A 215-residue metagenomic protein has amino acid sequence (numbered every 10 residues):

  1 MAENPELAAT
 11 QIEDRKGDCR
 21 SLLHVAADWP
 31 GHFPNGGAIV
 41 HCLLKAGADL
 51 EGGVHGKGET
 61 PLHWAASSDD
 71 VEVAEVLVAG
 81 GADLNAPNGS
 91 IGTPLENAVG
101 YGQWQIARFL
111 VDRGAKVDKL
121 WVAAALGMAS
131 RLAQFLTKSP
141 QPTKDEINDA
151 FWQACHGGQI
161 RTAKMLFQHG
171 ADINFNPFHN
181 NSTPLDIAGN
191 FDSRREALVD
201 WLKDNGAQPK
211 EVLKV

Functional and structural regions predicted by a protein language model:
M1-L22, L126-E146, A150, T162: N-terminal segments that cap or nucleate solenoid repeat domains
M1-L7, I39-D49, E75-D83, F109-A115 (+3 more regions): Ankyrin repeat domain, specifically the short helix-to-loop turn at the C-terminus of the second helix of each repeat
A9-D14, L50-V54, L84-P87, K119 (+3 more regions): Ankyrin repeat boundary signal
R15, C19, K57-G58, I91 (+2 more regions): Start-of-repeat signature of ankyrin repeats
V25-G36, W64-D70, N97-Q103, V122-M128 (+2 more regions): Ankyrin repeat A-helix N-terminal signature
H41, A48-N97: A generic tandem-repeat structural signature
G92-D112, S182-V215: Leucine-rich solenoid repeat scaffolds
